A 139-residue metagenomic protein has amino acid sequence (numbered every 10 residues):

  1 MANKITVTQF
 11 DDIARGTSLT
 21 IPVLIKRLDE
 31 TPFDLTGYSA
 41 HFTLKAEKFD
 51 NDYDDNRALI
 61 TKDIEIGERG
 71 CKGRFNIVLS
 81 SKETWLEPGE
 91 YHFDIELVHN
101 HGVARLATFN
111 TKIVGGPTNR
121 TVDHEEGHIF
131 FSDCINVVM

Functional and structural regions predicted by a protein language model:
M1-M139: Contiguous segments within soluble domain cores/interaction surfaces
